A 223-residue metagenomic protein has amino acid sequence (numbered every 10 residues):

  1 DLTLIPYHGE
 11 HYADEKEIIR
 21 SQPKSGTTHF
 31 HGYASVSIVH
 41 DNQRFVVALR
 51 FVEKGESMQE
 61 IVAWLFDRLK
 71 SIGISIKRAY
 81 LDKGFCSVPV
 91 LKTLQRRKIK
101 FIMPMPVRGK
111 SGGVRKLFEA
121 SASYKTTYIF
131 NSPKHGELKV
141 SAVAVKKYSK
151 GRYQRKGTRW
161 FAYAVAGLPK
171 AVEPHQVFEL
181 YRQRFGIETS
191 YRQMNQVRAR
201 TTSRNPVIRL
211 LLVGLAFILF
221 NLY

Functional and structural regions predicted by a protein language model:
D1-H40: Active-site-proximal, Lys/Arg-enriched surface segment that forms a nucleic-acid-binding/basic interface patch
D1-P6, V36, I76-C86, F101 (+3 more regions): Short, conserved catalytic/metal-binding motifs centered on acidic residues
G9-H11, S87-L94, G112-K116: A short acidic (Asp/Glu
N42-L49: Gly-rich Lys/Arg/Thr-decorated short loops/hinges at beta-loop-alpha junctions or inter-strand turns that position
R50-I72: Active-site beta-loop-alpha junctions of metal-dependent nucleic acid enzymes, especially the RNase H-like/DDE
D67-S71, L91-K100: Short, surface-exposed basic-aromatic patches at helix termini and helix-loop junctions that form
R97-T189, Q193-M194: An anionic, glycine-rich sequence signature occurring as long contiguous blocks
R200-Y223: Basic, amphipathic alpha-helical segments enriched in Lys/Arg and hydrophobic/aromatic residues
